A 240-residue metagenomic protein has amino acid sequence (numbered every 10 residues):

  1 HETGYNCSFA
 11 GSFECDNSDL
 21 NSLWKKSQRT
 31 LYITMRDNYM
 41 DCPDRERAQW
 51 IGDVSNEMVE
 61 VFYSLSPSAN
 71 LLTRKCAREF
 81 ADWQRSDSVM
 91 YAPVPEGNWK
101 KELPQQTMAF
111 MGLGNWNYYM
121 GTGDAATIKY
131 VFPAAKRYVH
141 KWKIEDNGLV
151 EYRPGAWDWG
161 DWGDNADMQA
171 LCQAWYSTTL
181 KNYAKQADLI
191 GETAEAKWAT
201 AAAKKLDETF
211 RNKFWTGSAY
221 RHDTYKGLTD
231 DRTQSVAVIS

Functional and structural regions predicted by a protein language model:
H1-K143, P154, D158: Substrate-binding groove/exosite segments of carbohydrate-active enzymes
Q28-T30, P43-N56, E60-F62, L71 (+2 more regions): Catalytic cores of carbohydrate-active enzymes
